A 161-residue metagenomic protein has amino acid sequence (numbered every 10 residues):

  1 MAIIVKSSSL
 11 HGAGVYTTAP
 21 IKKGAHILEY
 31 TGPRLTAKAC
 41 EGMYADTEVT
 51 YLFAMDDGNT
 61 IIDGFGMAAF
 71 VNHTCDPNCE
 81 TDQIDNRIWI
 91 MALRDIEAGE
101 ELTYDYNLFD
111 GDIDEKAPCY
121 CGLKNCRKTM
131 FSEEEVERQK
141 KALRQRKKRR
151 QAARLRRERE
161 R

Functional and structural regions predicted by a protein language model:
M1-D82: Catalytic cores of histone-lysine modification enzymes
C75-R161: C-terminal SET catalytic tail plus cysteine-rich post-SET Zn-binding segment of SAM-dependent SET-domain
